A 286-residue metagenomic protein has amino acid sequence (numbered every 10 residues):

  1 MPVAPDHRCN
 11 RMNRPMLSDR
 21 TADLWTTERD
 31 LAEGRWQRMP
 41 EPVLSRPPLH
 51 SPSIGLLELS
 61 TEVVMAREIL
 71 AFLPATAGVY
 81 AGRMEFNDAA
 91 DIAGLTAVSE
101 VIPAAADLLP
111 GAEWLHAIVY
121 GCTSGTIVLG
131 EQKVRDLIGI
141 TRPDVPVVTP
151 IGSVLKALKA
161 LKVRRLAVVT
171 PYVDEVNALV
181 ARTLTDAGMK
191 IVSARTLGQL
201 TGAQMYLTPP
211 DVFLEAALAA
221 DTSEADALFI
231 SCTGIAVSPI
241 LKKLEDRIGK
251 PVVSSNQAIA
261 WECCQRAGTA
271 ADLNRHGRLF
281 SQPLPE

Functional and structural regions predicted by a protein language model:
L17-A105, Y172-P209: N-terminal glycine-rich anion-binding loop in soluble enzyme alpha/beta folds
S99-E113, V212-A225: Short, well-structured alpha-helical segments in soluble
A106-V148: Glycine/small-residue-rich loop that forms an oxyanion/phosphate-binding "nest" at active or ligand-binding sites
L115-G121, A167-V168, A225-C232: Periplasmic-binding protein-like
V134-T141, V145-L200, S281-P285: Conserved beta-alpha
Q199-G202, V252-D272: Short, flexible loop segments at boundaries between secondary-structure elements
E215-L244, A260: Hydrophobic alpha-helical
